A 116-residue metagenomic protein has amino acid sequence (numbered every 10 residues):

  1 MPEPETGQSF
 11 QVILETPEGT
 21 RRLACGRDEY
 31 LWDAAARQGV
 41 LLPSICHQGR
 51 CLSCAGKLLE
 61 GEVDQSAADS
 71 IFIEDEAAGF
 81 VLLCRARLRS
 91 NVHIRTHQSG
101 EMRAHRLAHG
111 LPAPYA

Functional and structural regions predicted by a protein language model:
M1-L42: N-terminal pre-ligand scaffold of iron-sulfur
M1-T6, R89-N91, R95-A116: Iron-sulfur (Fe-S) cluster-binding modules
G26-L31, S70-I73, R87-R89, H109-G110: A short, sequence-level motif marking secondary-structure junctions
R37-P43, S53-M102: Iron-sulfur (Fe-S) cluster-binding segments and ferredoxin-like electron-carrier domains, especially [2Fe-2S]
